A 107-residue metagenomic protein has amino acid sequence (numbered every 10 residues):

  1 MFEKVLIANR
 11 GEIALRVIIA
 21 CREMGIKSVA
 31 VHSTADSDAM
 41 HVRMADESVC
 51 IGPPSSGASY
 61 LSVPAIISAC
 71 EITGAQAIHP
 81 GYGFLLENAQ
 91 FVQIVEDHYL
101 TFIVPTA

Functional and structural regions predicted by a protein language model:
M1-A107: ATP-binding N-terminal substructure of ATP-dependent carboxylate-amine bond-forming enzymes
